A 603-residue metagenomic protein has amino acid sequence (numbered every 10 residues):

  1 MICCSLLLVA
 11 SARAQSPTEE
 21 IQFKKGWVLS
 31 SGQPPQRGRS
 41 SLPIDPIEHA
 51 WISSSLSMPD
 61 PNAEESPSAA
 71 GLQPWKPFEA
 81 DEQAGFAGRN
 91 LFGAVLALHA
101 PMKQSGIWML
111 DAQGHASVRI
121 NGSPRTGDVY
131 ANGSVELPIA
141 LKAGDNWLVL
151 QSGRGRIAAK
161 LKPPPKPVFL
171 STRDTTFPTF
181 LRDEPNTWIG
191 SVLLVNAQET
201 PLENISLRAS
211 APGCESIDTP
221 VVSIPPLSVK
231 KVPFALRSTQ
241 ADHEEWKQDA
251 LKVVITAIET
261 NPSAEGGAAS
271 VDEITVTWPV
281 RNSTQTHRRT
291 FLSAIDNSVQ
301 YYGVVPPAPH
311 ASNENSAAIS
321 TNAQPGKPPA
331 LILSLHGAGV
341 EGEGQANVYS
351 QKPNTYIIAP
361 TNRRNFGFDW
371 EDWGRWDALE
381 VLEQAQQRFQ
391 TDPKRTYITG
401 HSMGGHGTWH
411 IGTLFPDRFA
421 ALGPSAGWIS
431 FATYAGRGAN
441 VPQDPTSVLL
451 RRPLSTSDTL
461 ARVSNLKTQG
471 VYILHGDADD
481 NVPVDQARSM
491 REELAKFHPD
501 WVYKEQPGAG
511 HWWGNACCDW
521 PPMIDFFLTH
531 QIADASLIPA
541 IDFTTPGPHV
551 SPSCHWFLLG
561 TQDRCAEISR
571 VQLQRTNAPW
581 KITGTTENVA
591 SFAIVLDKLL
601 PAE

Functional and structural regions predicted by a protein language model:
Q15-G85, H99, W147-F177, Y302: Accessory carbohydrate-binding/adhesion or oligomerization-edge regions at the termini of glycan-active proteins
P101-R119, L148-L150: Aromatic-lined ligand-binding clefts that engage carbohydrates, nucleic acids, or primary amines
T176-F180, C214-P329: A domain-start/cap signature at the N-terminus of enzymes
S228-K230, T239, N282-H287, S293 (+3 more regions): Alpha/beta-hydrolase-fold serine-hydrolase catalytic core, especially in secreted/extracellular enzymes
P309-A311, T321-K327, E371-M403, T413-F419 (+1 more regions): Gly/Ser-rich "nucleophile elbow"/oxyanion-hole loop immediately N-terminal to the catalytic nucleophile in hydrolases
G326-R388: Active-site machinery of serine-nucleophile hydrolases
G337, E341, D417-S464, T468-Q469: Mobile cap/lid helix-loop segments that gate and shape the active-site cleft of serine hydrolases
L466, Y472-H475, D479: Short beta-strand/loop motif that positions the catalytic acidic residue of the alpha/beta-hydrolase fold
